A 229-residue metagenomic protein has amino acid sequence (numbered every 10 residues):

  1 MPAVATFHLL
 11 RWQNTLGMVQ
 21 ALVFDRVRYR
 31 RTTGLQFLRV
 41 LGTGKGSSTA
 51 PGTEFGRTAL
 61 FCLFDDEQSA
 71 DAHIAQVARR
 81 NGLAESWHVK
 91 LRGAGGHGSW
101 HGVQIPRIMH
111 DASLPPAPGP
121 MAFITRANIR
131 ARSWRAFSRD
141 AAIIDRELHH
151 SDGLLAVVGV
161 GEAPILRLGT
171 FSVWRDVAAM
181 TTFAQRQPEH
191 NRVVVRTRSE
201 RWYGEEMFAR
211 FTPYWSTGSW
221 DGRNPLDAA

Functional and structural regions predicted by a protein language model:
M1-T58, E67-H73, G82-A163, R167 (+2 more regions): Short S/T/G/P-rich N-terminal loop/turn motif that feeds into the first structured element of a domain
A50, R198-S199: Short proline/glycine-enriched turn/loop segments at secondary-structure junctions
L63-D65, W174: Signature tryptophan residues that serve as conserved aromatic anchors
V77: Catalytic-core segment of enzymes that process non-peptidic bonds
L168-V195, W202: Glycine/small-residue-rich hydrophobic helix-like segments
